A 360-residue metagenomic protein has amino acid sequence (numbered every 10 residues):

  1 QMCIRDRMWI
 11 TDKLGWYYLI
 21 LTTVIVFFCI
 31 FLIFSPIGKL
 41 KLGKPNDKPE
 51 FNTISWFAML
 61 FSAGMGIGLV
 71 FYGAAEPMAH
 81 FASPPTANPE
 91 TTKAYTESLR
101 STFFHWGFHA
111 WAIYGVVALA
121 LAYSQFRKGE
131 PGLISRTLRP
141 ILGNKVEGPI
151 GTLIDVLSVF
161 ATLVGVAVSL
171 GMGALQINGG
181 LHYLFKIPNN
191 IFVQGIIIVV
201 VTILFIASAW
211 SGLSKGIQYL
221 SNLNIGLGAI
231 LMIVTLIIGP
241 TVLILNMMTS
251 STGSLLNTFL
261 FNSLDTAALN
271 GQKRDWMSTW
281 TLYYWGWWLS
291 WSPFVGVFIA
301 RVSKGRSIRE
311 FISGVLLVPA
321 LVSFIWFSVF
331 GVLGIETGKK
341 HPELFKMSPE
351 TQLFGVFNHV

Functional and structural regions predicted by a protein language model:
Q1, L19-F27, F185-S211, I230-L231 (+1 more regions): Transmembrane alpha-helical segments of multi-pass small-molecule transport proteins
Q1, R5-A94, I233: N-terminal alpha-helical transmembrane segments of multi-pass membrane transport and channel/translocase proteins
R5-I10, C29-E50, S98-H105, A120-E130 (+4 more regions): Membrane-water interface regions at transmembrane-helix termini and the short interhelical loops of multi-pass membrane
R5-R7, S35-T53, M78-S101, Y123-P149 (+2 more regions): Flexible loop linkers connecting adjacent transmembrane helices in multi-pass alpha-helical membrane transporters
T11-Y17, L21-V24, I154-S158, T162 (+5 more regions): Membrane-interface loop-to-helix entry segments
T23-K39, A75-E76, A167-G180, L184 (+3 more regions): Hydrophobic alpha-helical segments and their helix-loop junctions in multi-pass secondary transporters
V26-F31, M65-L69, S101-L175, Y183-A209 (+1 more regions): Helix-loop-helix module between adjacent transmembrane segments
N257-R274, G331-V360: Membrane-interface interhelical connector segments
